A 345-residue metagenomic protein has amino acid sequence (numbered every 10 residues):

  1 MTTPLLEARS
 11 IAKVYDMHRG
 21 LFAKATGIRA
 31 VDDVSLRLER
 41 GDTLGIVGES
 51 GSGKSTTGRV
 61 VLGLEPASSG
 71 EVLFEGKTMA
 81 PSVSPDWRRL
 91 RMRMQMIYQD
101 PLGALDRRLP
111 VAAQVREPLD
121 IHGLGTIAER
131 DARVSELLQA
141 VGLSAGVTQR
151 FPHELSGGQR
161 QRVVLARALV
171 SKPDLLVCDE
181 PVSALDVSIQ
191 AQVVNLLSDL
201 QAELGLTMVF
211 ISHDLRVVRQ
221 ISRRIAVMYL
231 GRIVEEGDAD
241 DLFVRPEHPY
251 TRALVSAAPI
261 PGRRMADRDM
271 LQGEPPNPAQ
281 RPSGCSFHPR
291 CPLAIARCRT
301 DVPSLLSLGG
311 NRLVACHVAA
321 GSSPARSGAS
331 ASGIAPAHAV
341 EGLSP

Functional and structural regions predicted by a protein language model:
T3-P4, M17-F22, G27, D238-P345: Short catalytic/signature loops enriched in Gly
L21-A25, M79-Q95, I121, A128 (+2 more regions): ABC ATPase NBD coupling module
G70-P81: Conserved ABC transporter NBD signature motif
E129-G146, V255-S256: Conserved ABC ATPase "signature" region
F151-L155, Q159: Conserved ABC ATPase signature
V170-D174: A short, proline-enriched helix->beta-strand linker immediately N-terminal to the Walker B motif in ABC-type P-loop
V177, P181-A266: P-loop NTP-binding/switch modules centered on Walker-like glycine-rich loops
